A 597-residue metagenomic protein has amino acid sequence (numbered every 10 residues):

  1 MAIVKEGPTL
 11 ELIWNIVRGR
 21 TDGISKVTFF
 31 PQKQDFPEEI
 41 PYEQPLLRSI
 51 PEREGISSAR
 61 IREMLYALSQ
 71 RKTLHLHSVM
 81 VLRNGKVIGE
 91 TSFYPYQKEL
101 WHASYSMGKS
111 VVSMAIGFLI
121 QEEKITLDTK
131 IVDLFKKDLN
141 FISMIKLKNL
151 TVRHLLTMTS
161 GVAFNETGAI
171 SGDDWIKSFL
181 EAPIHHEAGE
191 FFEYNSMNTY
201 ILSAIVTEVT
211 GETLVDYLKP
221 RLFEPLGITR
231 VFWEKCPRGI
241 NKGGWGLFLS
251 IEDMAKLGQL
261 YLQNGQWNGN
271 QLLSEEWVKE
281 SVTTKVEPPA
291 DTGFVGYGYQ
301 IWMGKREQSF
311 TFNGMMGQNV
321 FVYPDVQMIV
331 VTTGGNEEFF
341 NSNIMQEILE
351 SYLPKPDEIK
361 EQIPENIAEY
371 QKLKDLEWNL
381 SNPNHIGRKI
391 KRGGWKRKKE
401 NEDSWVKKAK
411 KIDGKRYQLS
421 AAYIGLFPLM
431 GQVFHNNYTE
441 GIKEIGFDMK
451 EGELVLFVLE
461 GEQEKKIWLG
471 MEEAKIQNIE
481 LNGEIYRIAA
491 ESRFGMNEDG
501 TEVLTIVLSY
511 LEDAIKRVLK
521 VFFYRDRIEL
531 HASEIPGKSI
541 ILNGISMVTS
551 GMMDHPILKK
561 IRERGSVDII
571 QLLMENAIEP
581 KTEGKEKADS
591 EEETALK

Functional and structural regions predicted by a protein language model:
M1-Q97, I120-I125, I367-E400, S404 (+6 more regions): N-terminal leader/targeting segments and the immediately adjacent pre-domain N-terminus
G85, H102-D128, L155, L202-V206 (+1 more regions): Active-site SXXK
Q97, P183-A188, N198-Y200, C236-G243 (+1 more regions): Flexible glycine/proline-enriched surface loops and loop-helix/loop-strand junctions
E122-S160, E181, T210-W245: Active-site helix/loop module of the DD-peptidase/beta-lactamase fold, centered on the serine-lysine SxxK catalytic
N198-I205, W245-Q266, Q318-G335: Active-site-proximal alpha-helical segments within enzyme catalytic domains
L218-K219, F223-V282: Active-site-proximal binding-pocket segments
V278-T333: Active-site Gly/Thr loop motif
Q418-G537, G544-S550: Substrate-recognition/cap regions that form aromatic- and gly/pro-loop-enriched pockets for small-molecule ligands
